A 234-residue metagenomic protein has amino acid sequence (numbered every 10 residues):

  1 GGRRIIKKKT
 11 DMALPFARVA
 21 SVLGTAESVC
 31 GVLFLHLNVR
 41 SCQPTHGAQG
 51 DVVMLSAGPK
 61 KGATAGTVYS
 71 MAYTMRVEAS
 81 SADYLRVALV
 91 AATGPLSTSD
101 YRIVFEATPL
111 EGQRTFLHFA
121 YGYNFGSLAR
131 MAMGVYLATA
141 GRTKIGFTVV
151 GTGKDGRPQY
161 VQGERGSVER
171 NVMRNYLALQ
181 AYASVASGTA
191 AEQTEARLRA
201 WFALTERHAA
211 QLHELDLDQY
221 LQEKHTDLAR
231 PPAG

Functional and structural regions predicted by a protein language model:
G1, V104-G234: Terminal "cap-and-tail" regions of soluble proteins that handle hydrophobic small molecules
G1-V22, G163-S167: Terminal, regulation- and interaction-focused segments at domain boundaries
G2-R4, D11, G31, L37-R102 (+1 more regions): Glycine-rich portal/gate segments that line the openings of hydrophobic small-molecule binding cavities
T10-M12, V19-L23, F105-T108, T115-L117: Conserved catalytic-core segments centered on acid/base and nucleophilic motifs
V22-T25, A88-A91, Y101-V104, A120: "Short basic amphipathic alpha-helical interaction patches in structured regions
V22-V29, A178, Y182: Conserved short hydrophobic interaction patches
G24, F34-K60, Y84-V87, T115-A120 (+3 more regions): Ser/Thr-rich, low-complexity intrinsically disordered terminal regions
V29-C30, T189: Generic macromolecular interface patches on structured domains
